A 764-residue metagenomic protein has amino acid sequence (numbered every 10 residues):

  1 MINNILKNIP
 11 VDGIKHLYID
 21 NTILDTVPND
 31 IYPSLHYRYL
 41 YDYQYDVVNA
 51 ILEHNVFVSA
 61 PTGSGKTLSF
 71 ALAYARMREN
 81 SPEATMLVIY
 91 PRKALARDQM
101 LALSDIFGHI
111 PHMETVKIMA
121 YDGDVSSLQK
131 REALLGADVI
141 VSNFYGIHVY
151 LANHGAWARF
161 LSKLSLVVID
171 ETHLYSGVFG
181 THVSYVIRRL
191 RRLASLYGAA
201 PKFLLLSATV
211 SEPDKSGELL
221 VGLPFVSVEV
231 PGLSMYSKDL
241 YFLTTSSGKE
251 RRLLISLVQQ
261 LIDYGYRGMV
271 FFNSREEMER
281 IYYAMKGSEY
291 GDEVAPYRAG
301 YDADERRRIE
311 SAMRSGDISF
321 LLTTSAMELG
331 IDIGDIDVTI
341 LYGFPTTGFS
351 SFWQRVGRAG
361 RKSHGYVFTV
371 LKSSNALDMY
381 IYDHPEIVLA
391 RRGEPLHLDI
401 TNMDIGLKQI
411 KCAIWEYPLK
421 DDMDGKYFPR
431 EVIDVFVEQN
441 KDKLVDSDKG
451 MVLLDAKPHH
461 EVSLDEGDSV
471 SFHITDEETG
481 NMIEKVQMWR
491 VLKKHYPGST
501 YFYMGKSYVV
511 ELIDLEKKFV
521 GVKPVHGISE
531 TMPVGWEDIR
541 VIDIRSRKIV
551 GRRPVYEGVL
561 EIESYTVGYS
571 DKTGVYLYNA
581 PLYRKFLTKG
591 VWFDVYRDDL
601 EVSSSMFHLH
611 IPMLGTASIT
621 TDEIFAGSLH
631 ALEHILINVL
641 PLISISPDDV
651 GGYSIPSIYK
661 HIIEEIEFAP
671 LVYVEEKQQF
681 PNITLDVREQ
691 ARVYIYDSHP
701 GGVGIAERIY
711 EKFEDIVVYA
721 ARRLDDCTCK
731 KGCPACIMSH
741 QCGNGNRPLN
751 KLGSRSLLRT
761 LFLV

Functional and structural regions predicted by a protein language model:
M1-D46, H54-V56: Helicase-associated low-complexity/disordered flanking segments
T85-Q99, V258-K286: Conserved strand-helix element at the start of the C-terminal RecA-like helicase core
G123-S165: Conserved helix/coil segment N-terminal to the catalytic DExD/H
Q129-R131, Y301-T323: Conserved helicase ATPase core of P-loop NTP-dependent helicases/translocases
H173-G232: Post-DEXD/H (motif II) to motif III coupling segment of the RecA-like Helicase ATP-binding lobe
K202-L205, L371, I414, K420-K494 (+4 more regions): Extended, highly charged accessory segments
V210-M278, H397, L407, K411: Conserved interdomain linker/interface between the two RecA-like ATPase lobes of SF2 helicase motors
S351-L396: Conserved segment of the helicase C-terminal RecA-like domain
